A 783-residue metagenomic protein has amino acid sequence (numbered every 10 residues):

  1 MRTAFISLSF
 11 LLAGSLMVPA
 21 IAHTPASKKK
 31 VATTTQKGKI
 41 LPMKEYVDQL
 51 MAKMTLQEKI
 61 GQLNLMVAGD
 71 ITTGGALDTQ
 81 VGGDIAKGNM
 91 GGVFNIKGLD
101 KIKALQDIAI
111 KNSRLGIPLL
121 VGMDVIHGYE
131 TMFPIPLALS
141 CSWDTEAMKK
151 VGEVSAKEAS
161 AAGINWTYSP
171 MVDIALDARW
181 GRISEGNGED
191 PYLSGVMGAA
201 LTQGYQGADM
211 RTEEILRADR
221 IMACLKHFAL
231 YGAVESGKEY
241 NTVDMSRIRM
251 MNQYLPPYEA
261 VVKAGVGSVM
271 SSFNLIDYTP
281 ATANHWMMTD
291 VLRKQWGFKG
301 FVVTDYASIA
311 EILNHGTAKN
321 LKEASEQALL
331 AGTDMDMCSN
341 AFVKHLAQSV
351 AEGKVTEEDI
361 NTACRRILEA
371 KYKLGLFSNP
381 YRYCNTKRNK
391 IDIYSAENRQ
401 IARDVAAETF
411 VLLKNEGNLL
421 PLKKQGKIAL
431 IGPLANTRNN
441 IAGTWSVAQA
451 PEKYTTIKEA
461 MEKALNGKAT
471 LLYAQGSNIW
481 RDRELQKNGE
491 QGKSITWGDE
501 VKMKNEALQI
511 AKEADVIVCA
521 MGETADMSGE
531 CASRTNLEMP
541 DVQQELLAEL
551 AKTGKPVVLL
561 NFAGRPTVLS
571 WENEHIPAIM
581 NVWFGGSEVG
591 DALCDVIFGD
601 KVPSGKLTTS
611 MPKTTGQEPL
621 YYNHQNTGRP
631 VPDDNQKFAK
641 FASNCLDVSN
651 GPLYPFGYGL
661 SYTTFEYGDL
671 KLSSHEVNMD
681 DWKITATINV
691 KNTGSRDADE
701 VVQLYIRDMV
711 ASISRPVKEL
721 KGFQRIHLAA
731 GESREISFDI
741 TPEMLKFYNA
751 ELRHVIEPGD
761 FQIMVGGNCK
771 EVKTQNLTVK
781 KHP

Functional and structural regions predicted by a protein language model:
M1-F5: Positively charged n-region of N-terminal signal peptides that target proteins for export
S7-S15: Bacterial N-terminal signal peptides
A20-K746, V755-C769, Q775, K780: Glycoside hydrolase catalytic-domain context in secreted enzymes
E751-R753: Short proline/glycine-enriched turn/loop segments at secondary-structure junctions
P783: Extended, histidine- and acidic-residue-enriched regions that form the cofactor-binding/catalytic faces
